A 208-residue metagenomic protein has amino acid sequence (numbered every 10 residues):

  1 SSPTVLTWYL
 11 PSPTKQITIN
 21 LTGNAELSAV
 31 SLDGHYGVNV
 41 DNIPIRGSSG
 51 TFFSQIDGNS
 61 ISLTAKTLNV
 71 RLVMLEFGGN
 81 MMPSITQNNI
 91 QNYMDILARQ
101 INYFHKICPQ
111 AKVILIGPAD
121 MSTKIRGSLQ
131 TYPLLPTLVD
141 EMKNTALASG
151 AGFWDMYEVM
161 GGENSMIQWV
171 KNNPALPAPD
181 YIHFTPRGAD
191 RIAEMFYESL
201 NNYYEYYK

Functional and structural regions predicted by a protein language model:
S1-D95, H183: Conserved SGNH/GDSL esterase-like catalytic core that processes O-acyl groups on lipids and polysaccharides
V38-N39, I45-T51, G79-Q91, P118-D140 (+1 more regions): Serine-dependent acyl-ester chemistry module
V38-N39, L68-V73, C108-V113, A148-G152: Loop/turn elements at helix/coil->beta-strand transitions in domains of secreted/extracellular proteins
N42-P44, L115, D155: Structural signal for conserved beta-strand scaffold positions within catalytic alpha/beta enzyme cores
G58, D120-K208: Catalytic His-Asp segment of secreted/periplasmic serine-dependent ester chemistry enzymes
A65, H105-K106: N-terminal cationic-hydrophobic initiation segments that often serve targeting/anchoring roles
L72-G78, L97-H105, K112-G117, M121 (+1 more regions): Conserved, well-ordered alpha-helix/loop/beta-strand core segments that scaffold catalytic motifs
